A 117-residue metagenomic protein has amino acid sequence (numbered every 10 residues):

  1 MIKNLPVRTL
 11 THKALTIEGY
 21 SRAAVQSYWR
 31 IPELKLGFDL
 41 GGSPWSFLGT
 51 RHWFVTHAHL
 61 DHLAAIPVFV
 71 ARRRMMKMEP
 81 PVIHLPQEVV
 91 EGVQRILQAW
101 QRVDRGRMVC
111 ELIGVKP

Functional and structural regions predicted by a protein language model:
M1-P117: Binuclear metal-dependent hydrolase catalytic cores
